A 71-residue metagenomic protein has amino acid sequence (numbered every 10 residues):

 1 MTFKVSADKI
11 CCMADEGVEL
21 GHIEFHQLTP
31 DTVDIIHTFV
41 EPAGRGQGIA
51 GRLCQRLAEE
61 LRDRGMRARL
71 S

Functional and structural regions predicted by a protein language model:
M1-V5: Conserved N-terminal entry element of GNAT/NAT acetyltransferase domains
S6-I10, E16, H22-T32: A conserved beta-strand-loop-helix scaffold within acyl/acetyltransferase catalytic domains
A14, Q27, H37-T38, L70: Residue-level recognition of conserved beta-strand positions in structured domain cores
G21, D31, I36, R64-M66: A generic structural signal for short beta-strands and their flanking turns/coil linkers
T38-R45: A short, internal acetyl-CoA/4′-phosphopantetheine-binding micro-motif in the GNAT/acyltransferase core
G46-G51: Glycine-rich acyl-CoA binding loop
E59-S71: Conserved GNAT acetyl-CoA-binding A-motif
